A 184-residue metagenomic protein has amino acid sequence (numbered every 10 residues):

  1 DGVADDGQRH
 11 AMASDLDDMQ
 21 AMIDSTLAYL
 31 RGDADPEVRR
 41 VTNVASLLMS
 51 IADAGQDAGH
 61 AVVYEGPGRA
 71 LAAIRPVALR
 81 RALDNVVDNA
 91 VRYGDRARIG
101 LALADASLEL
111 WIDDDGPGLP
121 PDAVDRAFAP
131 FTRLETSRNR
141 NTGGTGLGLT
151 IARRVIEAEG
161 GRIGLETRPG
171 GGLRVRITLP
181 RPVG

Functional and structural regions predicted by a protein language model:
D33-E37, L71-I74: Conserved micro-motifs of the catalytic ATP-binding
A61-I74, A104: Conserved catalytic submotifs in the C-terminal HATPase_c
D95, G160-G161: Conserved glycine-rich
R96-A106: Short beta-strand/loop element within the Bergerat-fold HATPase_c
D114: Acidic ATP/Mg2+-coordinating residue in the GHKL
L119-R133: Short conserved segment of the HATPase_c
G143, G148, A152: Short alpha-helical Gxxx[C/S/T] motif in the catalytic ATP-binding
